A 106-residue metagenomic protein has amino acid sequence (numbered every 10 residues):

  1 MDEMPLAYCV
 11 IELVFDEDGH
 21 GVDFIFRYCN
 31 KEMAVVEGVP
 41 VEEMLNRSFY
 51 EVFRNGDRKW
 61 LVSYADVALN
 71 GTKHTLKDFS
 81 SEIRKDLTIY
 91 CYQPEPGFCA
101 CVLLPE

Functional and structural regions predicted by a protein language model:
M1-E17: PAS/LOV and related PAS-like sensory modules
A7, K73-F79, K85-I89, A100: PAS/PAC sensory module
I11, S81, C91-P94: Output-coupling edge of small sensory domains
D16-G21, M33-M44: PAS/PAS-like sensory domain cap-loop motif
F26-M33: N-terminal capping loop/helix in small sensory signaling domains highlighted by a polar->aromatic N-x2-3-F motif
V36, E43-L45, F49-V52, V67: Alpha-helical sensory/transduction surfaces in regulatory modules that relay environmental signals to outputs, spanning
G56-T75, S81-I83: Soluble sensory domains of the PAS superfamily and closely related sensory modules
Q93-E106: PAS-family sensory domains
